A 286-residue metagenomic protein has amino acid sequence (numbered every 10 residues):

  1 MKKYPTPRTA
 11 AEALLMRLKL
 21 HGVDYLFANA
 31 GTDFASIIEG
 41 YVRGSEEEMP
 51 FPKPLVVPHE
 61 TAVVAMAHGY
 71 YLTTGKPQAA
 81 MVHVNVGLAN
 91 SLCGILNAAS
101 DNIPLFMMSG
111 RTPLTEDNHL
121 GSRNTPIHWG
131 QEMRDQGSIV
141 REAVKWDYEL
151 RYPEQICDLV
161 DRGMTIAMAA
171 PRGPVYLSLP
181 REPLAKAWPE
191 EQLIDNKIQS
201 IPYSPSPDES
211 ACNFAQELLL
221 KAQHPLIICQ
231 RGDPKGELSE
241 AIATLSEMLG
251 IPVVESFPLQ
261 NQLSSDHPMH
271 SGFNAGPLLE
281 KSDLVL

Functional and structural regions predicted by a protein language model:
K2-L286: N-terminal alpha/beta PP-like core and its mobile active-site loop of ThDP/TPP-dependent enzymes
